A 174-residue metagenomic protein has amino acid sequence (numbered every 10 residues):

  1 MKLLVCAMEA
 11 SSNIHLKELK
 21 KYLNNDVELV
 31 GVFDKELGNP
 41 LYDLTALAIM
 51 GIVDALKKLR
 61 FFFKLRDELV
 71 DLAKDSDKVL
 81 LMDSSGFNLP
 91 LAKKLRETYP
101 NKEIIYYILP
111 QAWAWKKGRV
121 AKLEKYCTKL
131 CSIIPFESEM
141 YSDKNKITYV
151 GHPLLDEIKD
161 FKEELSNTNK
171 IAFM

Functional and structural regions predicted by a protein language model:
L4-L165, A172-M174: Active-site and donor-binding regions of nucleotide-sugar-utilizing enzymes
